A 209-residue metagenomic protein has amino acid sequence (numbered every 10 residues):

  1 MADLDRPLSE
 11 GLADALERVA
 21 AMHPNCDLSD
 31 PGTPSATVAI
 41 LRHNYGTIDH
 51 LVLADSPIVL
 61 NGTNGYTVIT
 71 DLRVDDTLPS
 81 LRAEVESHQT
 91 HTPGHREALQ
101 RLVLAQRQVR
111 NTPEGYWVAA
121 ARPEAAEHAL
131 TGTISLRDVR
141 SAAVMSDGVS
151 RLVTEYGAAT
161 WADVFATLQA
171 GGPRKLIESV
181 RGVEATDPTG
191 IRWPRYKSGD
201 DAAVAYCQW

Functional and structural regions predicted by a protein language model:
M1-W209: PP2C/PPM-type serine/threonine phosphatase catalytic domain
